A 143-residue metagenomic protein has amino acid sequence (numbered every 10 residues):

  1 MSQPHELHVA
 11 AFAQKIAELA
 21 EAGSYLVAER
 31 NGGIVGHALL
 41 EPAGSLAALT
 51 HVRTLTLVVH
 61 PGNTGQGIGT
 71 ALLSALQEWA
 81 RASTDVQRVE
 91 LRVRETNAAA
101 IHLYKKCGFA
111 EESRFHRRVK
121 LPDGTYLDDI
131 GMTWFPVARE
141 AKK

Functional and structural regions predicted by a protein language model:
S2-G62, L73-S74, W79, F135-A138: Acetyl-CoA-dependent GNAT
G23, D85-V86: Short, high-confidence coil segments that cap the C-terminus of an alpha-helix and link into the following beta-strand
H51, D85, Y126-D128: Residue-level preference for beta-strand/loop junctions
L57, D123-K143: Terminal substrate-recognition subdomain of acyl/acetyltransferases
Q66, T70-A71, A82, E95-S113: Conserved active-site alpha-helix within GNAT-family acetyltransferase domains
R88-V93, K105, A110-T125: Conserved catalytic-core motifs of GNAT/GCN5-like acyltransferases
